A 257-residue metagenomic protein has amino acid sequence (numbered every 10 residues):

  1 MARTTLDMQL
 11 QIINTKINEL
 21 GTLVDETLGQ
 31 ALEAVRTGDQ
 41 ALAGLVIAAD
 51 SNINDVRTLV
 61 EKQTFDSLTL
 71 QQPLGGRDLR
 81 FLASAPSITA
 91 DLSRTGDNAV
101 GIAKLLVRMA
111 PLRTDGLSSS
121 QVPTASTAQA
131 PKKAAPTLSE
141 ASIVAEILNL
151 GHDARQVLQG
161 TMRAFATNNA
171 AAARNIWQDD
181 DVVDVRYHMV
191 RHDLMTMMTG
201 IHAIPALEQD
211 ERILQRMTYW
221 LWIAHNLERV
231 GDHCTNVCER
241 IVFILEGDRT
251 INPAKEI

Functional and structural regions predicted by a protein language model:
M1-I257: Cytosolic, long alpha-helical scaffolding segments
